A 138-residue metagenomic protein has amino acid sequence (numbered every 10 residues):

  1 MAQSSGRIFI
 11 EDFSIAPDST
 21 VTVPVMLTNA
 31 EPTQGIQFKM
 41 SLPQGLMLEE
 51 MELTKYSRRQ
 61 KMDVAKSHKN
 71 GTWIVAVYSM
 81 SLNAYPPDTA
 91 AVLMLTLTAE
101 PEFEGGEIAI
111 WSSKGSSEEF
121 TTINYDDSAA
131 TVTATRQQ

Functional and structural regions predicted by a protein language model:
M1-Q138: Acidic, low-complexity intrinsically disordered segments
